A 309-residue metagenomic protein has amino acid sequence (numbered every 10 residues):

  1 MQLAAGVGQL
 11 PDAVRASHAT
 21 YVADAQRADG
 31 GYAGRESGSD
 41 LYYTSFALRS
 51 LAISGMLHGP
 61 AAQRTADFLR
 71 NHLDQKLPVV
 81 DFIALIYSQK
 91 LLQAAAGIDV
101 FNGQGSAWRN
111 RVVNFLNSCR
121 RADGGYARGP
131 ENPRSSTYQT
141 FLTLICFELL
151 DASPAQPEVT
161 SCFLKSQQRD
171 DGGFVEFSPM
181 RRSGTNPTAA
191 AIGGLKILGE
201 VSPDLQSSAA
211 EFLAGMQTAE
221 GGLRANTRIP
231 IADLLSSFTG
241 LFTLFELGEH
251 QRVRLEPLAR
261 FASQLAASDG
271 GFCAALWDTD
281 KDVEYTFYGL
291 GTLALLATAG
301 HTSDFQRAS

Functional and structural regions predicted by a protein language model:
M1-P11, G34-G59, Q75-G103, A107 (+4 more regions): An alpha-helical repeat/solenoid feature that recognizes helix-turn-helix modules
P11-G30, P60-L77, S106-G125, P154-G173 (+3 more regions): Long, well-ordered core segments of solenoidal/helical folds
